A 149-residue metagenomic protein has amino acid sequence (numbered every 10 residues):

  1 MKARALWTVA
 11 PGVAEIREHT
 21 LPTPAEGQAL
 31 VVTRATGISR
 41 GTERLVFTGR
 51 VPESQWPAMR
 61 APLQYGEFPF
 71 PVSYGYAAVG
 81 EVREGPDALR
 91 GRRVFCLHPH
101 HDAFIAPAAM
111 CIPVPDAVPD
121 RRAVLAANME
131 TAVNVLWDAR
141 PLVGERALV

Functional and structural regions predicted by a protein language model:
A5, R146-A147: Conserved hydrophobic helix-helix packing surfaces used for dimerization/oligomerization
A10-G12, A25: Residue-level recognition of beta-strand termini and adjacent short loop/turns
G12-T20: Short glycine/threonine/proline-enriched tight-turn/helix- or strand-capping micro-motif at secondary-structure
P22-I38, V46-P99: Glycine-rich beta-strand-centered segment in the early N-terminal region that forms part of a ligand/cofactor-binding
A58, P62, R121-L125, L142: Phosphate-binding beta-alpha-beta segment of Rossmann-like dinucleotide-binding domains, i.e., the NAD(P)
Y76, L97, D116-D138, A147: A glycine-rich, Thr/Ser-enriched phosphate-binding loop motif common to dinucleotide/cofactor-binding enzymes
A103-V118: Short, compositionally biased
